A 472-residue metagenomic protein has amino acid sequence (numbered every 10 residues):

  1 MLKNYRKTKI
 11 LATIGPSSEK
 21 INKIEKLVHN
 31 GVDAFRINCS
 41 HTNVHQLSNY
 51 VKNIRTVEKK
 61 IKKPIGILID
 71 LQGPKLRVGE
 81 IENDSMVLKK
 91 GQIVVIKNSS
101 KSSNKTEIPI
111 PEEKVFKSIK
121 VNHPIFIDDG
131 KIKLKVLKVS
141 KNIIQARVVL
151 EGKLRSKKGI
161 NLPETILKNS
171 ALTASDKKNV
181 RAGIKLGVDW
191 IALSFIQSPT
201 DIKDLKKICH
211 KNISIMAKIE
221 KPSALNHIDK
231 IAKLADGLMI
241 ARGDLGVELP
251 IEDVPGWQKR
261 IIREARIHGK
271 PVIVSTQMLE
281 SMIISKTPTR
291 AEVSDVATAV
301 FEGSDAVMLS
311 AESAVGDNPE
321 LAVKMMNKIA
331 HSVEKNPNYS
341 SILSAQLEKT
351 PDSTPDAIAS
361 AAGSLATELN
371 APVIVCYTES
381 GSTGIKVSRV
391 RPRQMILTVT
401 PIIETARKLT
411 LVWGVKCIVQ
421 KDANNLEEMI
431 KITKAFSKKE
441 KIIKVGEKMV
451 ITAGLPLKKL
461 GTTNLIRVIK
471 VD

Functional and structural regions predicted by a protein language model:
M1-D472: Non-catalytic helical/linker scaffolds that mediate oligomerization, partner binding, and domain coupling around large
